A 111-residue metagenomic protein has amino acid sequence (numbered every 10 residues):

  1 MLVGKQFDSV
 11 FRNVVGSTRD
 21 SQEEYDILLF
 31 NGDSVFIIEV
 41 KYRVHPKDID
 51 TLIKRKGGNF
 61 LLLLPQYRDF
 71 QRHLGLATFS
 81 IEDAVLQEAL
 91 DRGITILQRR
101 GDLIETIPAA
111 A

Functional and structural regions predicted by a protein language model:
K5-G32: Active-site metal-binding core of divalent-cation-utilizing nuclease and nuclease-like domains
G16-S17, V44, I81, L103: Residue-level detector of flexible, active-site-proximal loop/helix-junction positions within diverse enzyme catalytic
D20, R55-N59, A77-F79: Short amphipathic alpha-helical surface micro-motifs
Y25-D48, L52-F60: Conserved catalytic cores of phosphodiester-cleaving nucleases, focusing on short active-site segments
G58-D69: Arginine/glycine-rich "motif VI" loop of SF2 helicases in the C-terminal RecA-like domain
R72-A111: Domain-level recognition of nuclease-like catalytic cores that cleave nucleotide substrates
